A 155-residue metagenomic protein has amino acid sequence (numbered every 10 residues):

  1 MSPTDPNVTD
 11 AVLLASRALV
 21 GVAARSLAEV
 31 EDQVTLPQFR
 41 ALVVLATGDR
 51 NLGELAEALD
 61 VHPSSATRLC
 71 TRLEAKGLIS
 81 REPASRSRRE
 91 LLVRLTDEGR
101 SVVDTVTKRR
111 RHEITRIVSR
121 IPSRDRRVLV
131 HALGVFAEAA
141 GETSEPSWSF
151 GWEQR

Functional and structural regions predicted by a protein language model:
M1-L36, F150, R155: N-terminal leader segment of winged-helix/HTH proteins
M1-P3, R124-R155: C-terminal regulatory/oligomerization modules of transcriptional regulators
N7-V22, L95-E98, V106, I117 (+2 more regions): C-terminal ligand-sensing/allosteric alpha-helical core of TetR-family HTH transcriptional regulators
L14, R40-V43, S101: Pre-recognition alpha-helix immediately N-terminal to the DNA-recognition helix within helix-turn-helix or winged-helix
A24-S65, K76: N-terminal helix-turn-helix DNA-binding core of bacterial DNA-binding proteins
V43-T47, T107, G134: Short, locally clustered residues in the helix-turn-helix/winged-helix DNA-binding domain
T71-H131: Charged, amphipathic alpha-helical coiled-coil/dimerization segments
